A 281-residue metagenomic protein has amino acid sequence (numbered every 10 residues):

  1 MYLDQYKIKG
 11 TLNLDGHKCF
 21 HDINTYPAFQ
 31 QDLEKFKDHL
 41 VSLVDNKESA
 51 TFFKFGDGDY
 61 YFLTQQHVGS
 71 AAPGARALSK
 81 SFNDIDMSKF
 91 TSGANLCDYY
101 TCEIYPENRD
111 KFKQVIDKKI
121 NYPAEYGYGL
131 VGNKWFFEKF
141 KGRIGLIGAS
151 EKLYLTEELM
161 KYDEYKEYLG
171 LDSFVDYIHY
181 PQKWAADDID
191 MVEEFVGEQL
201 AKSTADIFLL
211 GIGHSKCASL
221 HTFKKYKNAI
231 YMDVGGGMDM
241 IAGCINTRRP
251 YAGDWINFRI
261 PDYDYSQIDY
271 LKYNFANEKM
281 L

Functional and structural regions predicted by a protein language model:
M1-G170: Electropositive, gly/pro-rich neighborhoods at or near active sites that engage anionic ligands
K35-S42, D84-S88, D188-L200, S215-C217: A short, acidic, amphipathic alpha-helical segment used as a generic capping/interface helix at domain edges
T101-C102, L146, D176-H179, D233: Structural signal for conserved beta-strand scaffold positions within catalytic alpha/beta enzyme cores
E151-K152, H214-K216: Alpha-helix capping/helix-boundary segments
G170-D206: A mid-sequence, solvent-exposed acidic-amphipathic segment
I207-G211: Short catalytic-loop micro-motif centered on adjacent basic/acidic residues
S215-L281: C-terminal functional extensions of proteins
